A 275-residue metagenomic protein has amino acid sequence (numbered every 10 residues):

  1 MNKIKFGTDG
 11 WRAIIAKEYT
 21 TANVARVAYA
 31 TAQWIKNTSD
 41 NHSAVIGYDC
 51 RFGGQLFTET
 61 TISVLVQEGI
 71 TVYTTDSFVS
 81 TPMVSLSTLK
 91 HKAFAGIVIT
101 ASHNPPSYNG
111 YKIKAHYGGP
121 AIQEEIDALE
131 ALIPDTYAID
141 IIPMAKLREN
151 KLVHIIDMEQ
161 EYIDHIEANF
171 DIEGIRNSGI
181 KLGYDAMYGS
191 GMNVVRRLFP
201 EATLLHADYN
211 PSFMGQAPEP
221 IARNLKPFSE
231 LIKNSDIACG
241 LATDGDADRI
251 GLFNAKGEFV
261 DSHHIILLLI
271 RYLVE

Functional and structural regions predicted by a protein language model:
M1, N109-S235: Gly/Ser/Thr-enriched, mixed-charge loops and adjacent short helices that form phosphate/oxyanion-binding elements
M1-E68, F94-A95, R148, L152-G179: An N-terminal, well-structured beta->alpha segment
F6, L182-G183, C239-T243: Residue-level marker for buried hydrophobic side chains located in beta-strands that build the well-ordered beta-sheet
I14, A30-W34, T38, E68 (+7 more regions): Change "in soluble alpha/beta enzymes" to "in soluble alpha/beta proteins
I14-E18, T71-T74, A255-E258: A short glycine/serine-rich beta->alpha loop
N23-A30, M83, Y162-H165, N224-P227 (+2 more regions): Well-ordered alpha-helical segments embedded in enzymatic catalytic cores
Q33, S43-Y108, R197-L198, A202-F253: N-terminal small/polar loop signature for handling phosphorylated ligands or for N-terminal nucleophile
P106-S107, A115-I122, A131, P227 (+1 more regions): Replace "Mg2+/Mn2+-dependent" with "divalent metal-dependent
